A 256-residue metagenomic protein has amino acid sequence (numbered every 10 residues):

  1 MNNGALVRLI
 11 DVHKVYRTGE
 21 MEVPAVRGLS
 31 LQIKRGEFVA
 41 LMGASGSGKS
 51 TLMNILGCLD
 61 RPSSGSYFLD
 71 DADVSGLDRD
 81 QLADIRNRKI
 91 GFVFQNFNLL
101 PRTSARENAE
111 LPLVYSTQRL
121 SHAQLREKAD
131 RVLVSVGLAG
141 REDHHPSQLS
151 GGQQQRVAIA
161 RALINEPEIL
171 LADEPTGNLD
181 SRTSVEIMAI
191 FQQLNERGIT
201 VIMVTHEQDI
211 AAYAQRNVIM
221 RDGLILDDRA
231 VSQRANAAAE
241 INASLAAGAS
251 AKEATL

Functional and structural regions predicted by a protein language model:
G4-M220, I225: ABC family nucleotide-binding domain
L224-K252: Conserved beta-strand-loop-alpha-helix hinge in the C-terminal portion of ABC ATPase nucleotide-binding domains
